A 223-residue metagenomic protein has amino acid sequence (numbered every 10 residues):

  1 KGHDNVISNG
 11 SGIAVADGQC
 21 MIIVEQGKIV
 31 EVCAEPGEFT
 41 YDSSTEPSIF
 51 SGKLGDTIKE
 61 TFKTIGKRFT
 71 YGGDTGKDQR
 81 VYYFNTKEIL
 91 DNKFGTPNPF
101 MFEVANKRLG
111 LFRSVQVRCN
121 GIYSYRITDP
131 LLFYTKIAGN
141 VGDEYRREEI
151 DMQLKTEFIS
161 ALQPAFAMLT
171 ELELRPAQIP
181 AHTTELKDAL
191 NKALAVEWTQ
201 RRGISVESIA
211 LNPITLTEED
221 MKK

Functional and structural regions predicted by a protein language model:
K1-M221: N-terminal hydrophobic membrane-entry segments
